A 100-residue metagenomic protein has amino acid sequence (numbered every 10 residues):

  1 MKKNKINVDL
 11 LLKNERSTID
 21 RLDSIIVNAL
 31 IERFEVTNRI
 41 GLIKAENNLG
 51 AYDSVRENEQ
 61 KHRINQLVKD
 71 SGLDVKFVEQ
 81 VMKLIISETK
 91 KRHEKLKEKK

Functional and structural regions predicted by a protein language model:
M1-K100: Domain-level signature for soluble enzymes in the chorismate/prephenate branch of the shikimate pathway
